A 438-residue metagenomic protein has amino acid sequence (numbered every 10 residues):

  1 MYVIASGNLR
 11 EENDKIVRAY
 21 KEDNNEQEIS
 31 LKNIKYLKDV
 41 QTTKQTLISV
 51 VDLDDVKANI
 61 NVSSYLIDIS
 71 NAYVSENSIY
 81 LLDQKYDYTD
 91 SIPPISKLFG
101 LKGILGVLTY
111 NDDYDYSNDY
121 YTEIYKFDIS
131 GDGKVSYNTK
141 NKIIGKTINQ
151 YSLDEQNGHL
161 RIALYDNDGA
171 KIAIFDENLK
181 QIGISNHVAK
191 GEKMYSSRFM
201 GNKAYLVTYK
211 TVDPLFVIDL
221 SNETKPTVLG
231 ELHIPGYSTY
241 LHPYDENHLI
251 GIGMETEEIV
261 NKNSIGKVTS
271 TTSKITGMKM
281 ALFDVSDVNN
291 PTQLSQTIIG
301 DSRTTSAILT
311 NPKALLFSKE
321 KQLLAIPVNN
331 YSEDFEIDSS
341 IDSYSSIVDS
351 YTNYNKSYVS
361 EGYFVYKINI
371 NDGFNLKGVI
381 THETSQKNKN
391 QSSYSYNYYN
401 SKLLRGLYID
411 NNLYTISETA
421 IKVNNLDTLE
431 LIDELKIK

Functional and structural regions predicted by a protein language model:
M1-K438: Beta-sheet-rich non-transmembrane sensory/scaffold domains
